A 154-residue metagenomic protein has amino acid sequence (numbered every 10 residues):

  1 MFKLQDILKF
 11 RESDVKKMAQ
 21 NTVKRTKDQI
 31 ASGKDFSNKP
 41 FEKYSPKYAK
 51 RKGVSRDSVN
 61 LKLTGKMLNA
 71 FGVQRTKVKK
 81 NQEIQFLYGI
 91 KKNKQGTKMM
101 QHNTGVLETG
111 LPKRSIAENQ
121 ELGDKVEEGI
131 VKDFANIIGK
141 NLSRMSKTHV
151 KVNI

Functional and structural regions predicted by a protein language model:
M1-I154: Short, Lys/Arg-rich flexible segments
